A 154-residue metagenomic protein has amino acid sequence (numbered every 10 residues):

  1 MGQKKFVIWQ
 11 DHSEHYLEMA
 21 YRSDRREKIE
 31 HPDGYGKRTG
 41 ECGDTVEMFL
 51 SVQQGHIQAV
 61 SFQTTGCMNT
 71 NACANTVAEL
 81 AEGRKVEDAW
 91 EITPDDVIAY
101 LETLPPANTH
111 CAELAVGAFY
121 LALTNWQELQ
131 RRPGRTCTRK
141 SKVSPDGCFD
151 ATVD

Functional and structural regions predicted by a protein language model:
M1-E30, Y35, R84-D88, I92-D154: C-terminal binding/interaction regions
D11-S13, G40-C42, F62-T65: Short acidic/polar alpha-helix capping motifs at helix-coil junctions
E18-Q54, A59: Structured beta-strand/loop patches that form or line metal/cofactor-binding pockets in enzymes
V52-F62, D95-Y100: Glycine/charged-rich beta-loop-alpha catalytic/anionic-binding loops adjacent to active sites
T64-C73, C111: Short, thiol/selenol-centered motifs that function as redox-active sites or metal-ligating centers
N69-R84: Alpha-helical support elements that line or immediately flank enzyme active sites and cofactor-binding pockets
